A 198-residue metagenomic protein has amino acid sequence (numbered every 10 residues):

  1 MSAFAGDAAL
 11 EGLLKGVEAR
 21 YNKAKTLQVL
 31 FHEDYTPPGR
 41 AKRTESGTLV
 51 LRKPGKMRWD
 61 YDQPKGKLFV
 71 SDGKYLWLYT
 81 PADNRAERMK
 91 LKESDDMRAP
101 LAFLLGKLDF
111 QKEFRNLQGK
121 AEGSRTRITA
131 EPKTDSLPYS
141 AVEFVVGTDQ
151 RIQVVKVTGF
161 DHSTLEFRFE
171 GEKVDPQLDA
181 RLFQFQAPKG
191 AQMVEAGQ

Functional and structural regions predicted by a protein language model:
A3-D7: Boundary at the C-terminal end of the N-terminal hydrophobic targeting segment
G12, E87, K112-Q198: Gly/Pro-enriched, hydrophobic low-complexity segments that function as extracytoplasmic propeptides/linkers
G16, Y21-G73: N-terminal mature ectodomain segment of secretory-pathway/periplasmic proteins
G39, A82-N84, D161: Solvent-exposed strand-loop boundary residues in beta-sheet-rich modules
T48-A99, L165-E166: An acidic-aromatic
L101-L117: Anionic-ligand binding region
